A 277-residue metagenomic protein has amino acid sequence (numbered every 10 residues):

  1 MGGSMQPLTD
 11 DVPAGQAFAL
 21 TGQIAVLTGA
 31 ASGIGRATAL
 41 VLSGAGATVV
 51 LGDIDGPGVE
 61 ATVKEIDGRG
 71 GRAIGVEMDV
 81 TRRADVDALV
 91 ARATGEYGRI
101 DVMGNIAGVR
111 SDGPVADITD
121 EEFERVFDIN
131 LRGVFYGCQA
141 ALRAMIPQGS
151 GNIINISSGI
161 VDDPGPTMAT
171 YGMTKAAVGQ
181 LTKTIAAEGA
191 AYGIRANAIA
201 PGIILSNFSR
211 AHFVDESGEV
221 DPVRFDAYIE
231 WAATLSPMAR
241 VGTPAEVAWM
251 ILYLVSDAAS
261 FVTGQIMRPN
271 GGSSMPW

Functional and structural regions predicted by a protein language model:
G3-Q16, D163, L252, T263-W277: Short C-terminal tail/terminal secondary-structure segment of NAD(P)H-dependent dehydrogenase/reductase domains
Y97, F135, I146, R240-P269 (+1 more regions): C-terminal substrate-recognition "lid" of short-chain dehydrogenase/reductases
P114-V115, E122-F127, A232: Substrate-binding pocket helix/loop in short-chain dehydrogenase/reductase
C138, T174, T182: Active-site helix of classical SDR
R143, A187-A191, S260: Alpha-helical segment proximal to the catalytic Tyr-Lys
S158: Residue(s) in the substrate-gating loop at a strand-loop-helix junction that position the organic substrate next
D162, P201-A211, D215-E216: Short, flexible catalytic-loop segment of classical short-chain dehydrogenase/reductase
